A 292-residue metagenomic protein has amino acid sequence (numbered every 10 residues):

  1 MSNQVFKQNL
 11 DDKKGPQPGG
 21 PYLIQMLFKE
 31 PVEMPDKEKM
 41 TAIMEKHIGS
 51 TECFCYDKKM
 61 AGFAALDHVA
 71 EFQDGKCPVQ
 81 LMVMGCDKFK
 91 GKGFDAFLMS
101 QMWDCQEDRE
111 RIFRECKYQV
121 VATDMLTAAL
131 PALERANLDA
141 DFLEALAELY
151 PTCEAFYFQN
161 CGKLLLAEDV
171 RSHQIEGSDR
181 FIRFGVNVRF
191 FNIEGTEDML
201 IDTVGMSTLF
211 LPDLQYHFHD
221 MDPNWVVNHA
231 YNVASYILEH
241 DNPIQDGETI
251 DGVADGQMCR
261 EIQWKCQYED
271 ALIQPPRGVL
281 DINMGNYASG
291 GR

Functional and structural regions predicted by a protein language model:
M1-M44: N-terminal alpha-helical "arm" segments
G20-E30, C116-T127, I282: Short, hydrophobic/proline-enriched secondary-structure or compact coil segments at domain edges
Q25-F28, V32, T127-R135, F218-W225: Conserved aromatic-histidine-acidic binding/catalytic patches
V32-R111: N-terminal low-complexity, intrinsically disordered segments
D36-M40, P131-F142, D222-H229: Short amphipathic alpha-helical segments
E45-Y56, D141-F156, Y236-Q245: Structural alpha-beta junctions
M84-N187: Internal, hydrophobic cores of structured domains that mediate oligomerization or house catalytic pockets within large
Q159-R292: Aromatic/basic-lined ligand-recognition segments that form π-stacking hydrophobic pockets flanked by Lys/Arg to engage
